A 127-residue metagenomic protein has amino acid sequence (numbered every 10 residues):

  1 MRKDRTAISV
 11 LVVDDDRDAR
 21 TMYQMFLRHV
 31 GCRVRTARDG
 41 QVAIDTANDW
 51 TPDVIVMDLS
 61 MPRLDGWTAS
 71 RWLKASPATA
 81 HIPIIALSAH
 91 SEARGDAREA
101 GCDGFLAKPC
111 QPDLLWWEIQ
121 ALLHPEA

Functional and structural regions predicted by a protein language model:
D16-R20: Short acidic/polar segment at the start of the alpha1 helix of CheY-like receiver
T21-H29: Charged docking surfaces used in two-component/phosphorelay signaling
T36-V54: Acidic, metal-coordinating helix/loop segments flanking the phosphotransfer/catalytic sites of two-component signaling
D58: Active-site residues of response regulator receiver
M61: Receiver (REC) domain active-site loop signature in two-component systems and cognate sites in sensor histidine kinases
I85-L87: Hydrophobic/aromatic residues positioned on beta-strands within the core alpha/beta folds
C110-Q120: C-terminal output helix
